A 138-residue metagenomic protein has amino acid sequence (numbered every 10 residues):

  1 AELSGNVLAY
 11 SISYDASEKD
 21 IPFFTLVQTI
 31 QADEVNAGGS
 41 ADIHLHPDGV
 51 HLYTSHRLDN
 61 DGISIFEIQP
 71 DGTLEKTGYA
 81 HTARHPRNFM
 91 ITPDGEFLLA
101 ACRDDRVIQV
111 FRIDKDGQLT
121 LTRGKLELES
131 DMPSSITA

Functional and structural regions predicted by a protein language model:
A1-A16, I30, A37: Beta-propeller domains
A1-L3, T54-L58, A100-R103: Conserved beta-strand positions in repeat-built beta-propeller and related beta-rich domains
G5-L8, N60-I63, R106-I108: Structural signal for beta-propeller blades
A9-P22, I65-T73, F111-Q118: Short loop/turn segments immediately following beta-strands, especially the blade-tip and inter-blade linker loops
K19-Q31, E75-H81, T120-L128: Beta-propeller fold detector
D33-G49, A80-F97, L126-A138: Beta-rich, blade/repeat-based domains predominating in secreted/periplasmic proteins but also intracellular
S64-R112: C-terminal hydrophobic structural anchor segments that stabilize assembly/packing rather than catalytic chemistry
R103-R112, T120-A138: Blade-level signature of beta-propeller repeat domains, shared across WD40, Kelch, NHL, RCC1 and BNR/Asp-box propellers
